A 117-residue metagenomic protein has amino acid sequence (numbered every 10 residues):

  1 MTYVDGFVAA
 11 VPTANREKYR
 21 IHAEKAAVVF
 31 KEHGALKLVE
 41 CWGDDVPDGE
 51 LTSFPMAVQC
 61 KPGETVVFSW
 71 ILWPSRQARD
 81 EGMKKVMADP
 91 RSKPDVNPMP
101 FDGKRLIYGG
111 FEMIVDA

Functional and structural regions predicted by a protein language model:
M1-I21, K25: Long, hydrophobic N-terminal alpha-helical segment
V4-V11, G49-V86: Short, well-ordered beta-strand segments in beta-rich or mixed alpha/beta enzyme and ligand-binding folds
R20-A26, G82-P90: Short amphipathic alpha-helices in soluble, non-transmembrane regions that often serve as interface/regulatory elements
K25, V29-H33: N-terminal pre-domain and mature-chain start segments
K31, K37-P62, A88-A117: Glycine-rich beta-strand-turn "strand-cap" elements at beta-sheet edges
H33-W42, W73-S75, E81-G82: Conserved long hydrophobic alpha-helices within structured protein cores
